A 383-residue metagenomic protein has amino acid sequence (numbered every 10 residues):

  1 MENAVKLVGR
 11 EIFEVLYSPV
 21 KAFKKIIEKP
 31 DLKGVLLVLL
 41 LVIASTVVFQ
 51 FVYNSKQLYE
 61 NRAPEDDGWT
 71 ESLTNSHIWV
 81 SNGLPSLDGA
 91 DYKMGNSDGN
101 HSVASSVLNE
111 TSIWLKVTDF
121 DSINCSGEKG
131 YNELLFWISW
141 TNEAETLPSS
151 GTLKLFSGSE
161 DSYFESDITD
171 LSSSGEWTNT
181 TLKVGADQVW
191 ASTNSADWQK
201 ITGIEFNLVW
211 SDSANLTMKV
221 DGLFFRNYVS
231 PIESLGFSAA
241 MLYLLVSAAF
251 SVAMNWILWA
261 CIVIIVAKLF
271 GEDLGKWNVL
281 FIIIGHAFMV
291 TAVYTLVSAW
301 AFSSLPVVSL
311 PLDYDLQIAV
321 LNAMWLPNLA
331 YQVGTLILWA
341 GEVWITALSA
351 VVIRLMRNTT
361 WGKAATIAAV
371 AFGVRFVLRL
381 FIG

Functional and structural regions predicted by a protein language model:
M1-Y17, L235-A239: Short, membrane-interfacial amphipathic segments enriched in basic
I12-G34: Cytosolic juxtamembrane amphipathic/interface segments immediately preceding and feeding into a transmembrane helix
K29-N54, V370-R375: Hydrophobic alpha-helical transmembrane segments of multi-pass membrane transport/permease proteins
D88-V117, G175: Short carbohydrate-recognition loop motifs
L108-S192: Extracellular ligand-binding interfaces
L182, I204-F206, D221-L223: Extracellular beta-strand elements of beta-rich domains used for carbohydrate recognition/degradation or cell-matrix
E205-A214: Short beta-strand-plus-loop segments that form exposed binding edges in beta-rich domains
K276-G383: Hydrophobic alpha-helical transmembrane segments and adjacent short intramembrane/lumenal linkers of inner/organellar
